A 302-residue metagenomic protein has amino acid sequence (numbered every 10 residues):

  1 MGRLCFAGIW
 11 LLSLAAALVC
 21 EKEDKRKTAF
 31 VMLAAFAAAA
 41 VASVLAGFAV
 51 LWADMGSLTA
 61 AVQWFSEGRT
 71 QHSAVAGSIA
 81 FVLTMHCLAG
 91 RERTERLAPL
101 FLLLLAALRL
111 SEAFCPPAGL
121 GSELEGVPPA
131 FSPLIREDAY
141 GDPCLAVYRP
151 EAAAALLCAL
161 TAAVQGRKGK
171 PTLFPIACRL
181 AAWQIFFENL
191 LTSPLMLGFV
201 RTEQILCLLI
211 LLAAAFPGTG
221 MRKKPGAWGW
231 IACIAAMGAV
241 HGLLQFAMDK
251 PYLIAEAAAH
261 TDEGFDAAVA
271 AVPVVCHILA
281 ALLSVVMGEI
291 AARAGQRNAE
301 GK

Functional and structural regions predicted by a protein language model:
M1-K302: Hydrophobic, membrane-interfacing alpha helices
